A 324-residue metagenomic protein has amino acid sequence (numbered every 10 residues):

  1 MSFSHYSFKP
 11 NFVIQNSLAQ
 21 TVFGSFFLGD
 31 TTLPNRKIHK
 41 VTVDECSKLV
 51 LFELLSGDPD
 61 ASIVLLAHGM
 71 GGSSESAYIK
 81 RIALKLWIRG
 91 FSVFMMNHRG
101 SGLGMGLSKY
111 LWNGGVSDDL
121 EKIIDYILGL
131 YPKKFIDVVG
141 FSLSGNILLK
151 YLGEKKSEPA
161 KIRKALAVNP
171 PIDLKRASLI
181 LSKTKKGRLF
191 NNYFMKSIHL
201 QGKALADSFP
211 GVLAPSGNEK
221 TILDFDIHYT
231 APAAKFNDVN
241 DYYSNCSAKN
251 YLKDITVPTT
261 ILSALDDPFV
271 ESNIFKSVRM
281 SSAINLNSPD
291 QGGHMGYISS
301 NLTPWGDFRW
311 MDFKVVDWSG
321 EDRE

Functional and structural regions predicted by a protein language model:
S17-D58: N-terminal cap/lid segment of alpha/beta-hydrolase-fold proteins
A61-G69: Short beta-strand element of the alpha/beta-hydrolase
Y78-M95: Short amphipathic alpha-helix adjacent to the substrate-entry channel of hydrolases
A83-K85, R99-D137, G306: Catalytic nucleophile-loop/oxyanion-hole region of alpha/beta-hydrolase and closely related hydrolase-like folds
G129-K133, D137-A233: Alpha/beta-hydrolase-fold enzymes
I255, I261-S263: Short beta-strand/loop motif that positions the catalytic acidic residue of the alpha/beta-hydrolase fold
M280-Y297: Catalytic histidine neighborhood in serine/cysteine hydrolases with alpha/beta-hydrolase-type architecture
G292-E324: Catalytic active-site module of serine/aspartate enzymes centered on a nucleophile-bearing elbow/loop
